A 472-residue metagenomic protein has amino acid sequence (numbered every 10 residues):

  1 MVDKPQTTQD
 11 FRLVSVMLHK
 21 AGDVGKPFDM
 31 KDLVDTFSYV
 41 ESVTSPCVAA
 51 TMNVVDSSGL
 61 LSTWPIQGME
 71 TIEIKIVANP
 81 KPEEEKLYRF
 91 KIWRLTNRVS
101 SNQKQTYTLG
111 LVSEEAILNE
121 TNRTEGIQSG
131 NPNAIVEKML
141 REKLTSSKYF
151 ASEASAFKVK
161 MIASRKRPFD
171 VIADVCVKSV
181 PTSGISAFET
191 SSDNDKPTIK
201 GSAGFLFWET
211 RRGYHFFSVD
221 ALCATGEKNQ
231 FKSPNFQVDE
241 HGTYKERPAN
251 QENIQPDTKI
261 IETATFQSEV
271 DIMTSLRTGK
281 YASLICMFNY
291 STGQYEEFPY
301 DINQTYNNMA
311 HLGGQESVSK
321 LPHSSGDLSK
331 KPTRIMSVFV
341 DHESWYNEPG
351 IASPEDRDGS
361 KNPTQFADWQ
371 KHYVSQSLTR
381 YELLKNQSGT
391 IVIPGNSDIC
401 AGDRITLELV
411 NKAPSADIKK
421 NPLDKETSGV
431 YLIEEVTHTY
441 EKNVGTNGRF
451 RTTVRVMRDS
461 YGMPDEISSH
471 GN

Functional and structural regions predicted by a protein language model:
M1-T121: Assembly/oligomerization scaffold segments
R12-V14, V48-A50, E70, K86-Y88 (+7 more regions): Envelope-exposed proteins and targeting segments
F37-P65, Q237-N472: An acidic/polar, Gly/Ser/Thr-rich interaction patch typically located in mid-to-C-terminal regions of proteins
L61, E120-S129, F157-A163, S388: Second-shell loop/turn segments in exported
R98, Q105, V112-E114, S129-Y149 (+1 more regions): Glycine-rich, acidic and aromatic/proline-enriched surface loops and short helix-turn segments that act as binding
T106-L109, S113-E115, A151-F288, Y295-F298: Short beta-strand-centered interaction patches in the first periplasmic/extracellular domains of large envelope
L140-T145, C176-P181, L407: Sec-exported extracytoplasmic/periplasmic mature domains
